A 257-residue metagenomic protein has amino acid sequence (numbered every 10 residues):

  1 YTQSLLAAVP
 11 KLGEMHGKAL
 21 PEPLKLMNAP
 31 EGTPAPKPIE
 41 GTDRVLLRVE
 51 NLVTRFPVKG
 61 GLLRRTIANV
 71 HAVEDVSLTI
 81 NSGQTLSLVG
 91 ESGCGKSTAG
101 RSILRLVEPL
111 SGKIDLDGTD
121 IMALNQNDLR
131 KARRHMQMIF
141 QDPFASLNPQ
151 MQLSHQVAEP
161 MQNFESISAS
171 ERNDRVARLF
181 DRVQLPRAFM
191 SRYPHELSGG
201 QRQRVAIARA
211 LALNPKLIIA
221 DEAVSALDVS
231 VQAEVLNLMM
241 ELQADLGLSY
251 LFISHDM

Functional and structural regions predicted by a protein language model:
Y1-L47, K59-R64: Charged, flexible cofactor/metal-binding loops and thiol motifs
L62-I67, I121-Q137, H155, N163 (+1 more regions): ABC ATPase NBD coupling module
G112-D120: Conserved ABC transporter NBD signature motif
D120, S170-A188: Conserved ABC ATPase "signature" region
Y193-L197, Q201: Conserved ABC ATPase signature
H195, L213, L246: Conserved signature/switch motifs of ABC ATPase nucleotide-binding domains
A212-K216, Q232: A short, proline-enriched helix->beta-strand linker immediately N-terminal to the Walker B motif in ABC-type P-loop
